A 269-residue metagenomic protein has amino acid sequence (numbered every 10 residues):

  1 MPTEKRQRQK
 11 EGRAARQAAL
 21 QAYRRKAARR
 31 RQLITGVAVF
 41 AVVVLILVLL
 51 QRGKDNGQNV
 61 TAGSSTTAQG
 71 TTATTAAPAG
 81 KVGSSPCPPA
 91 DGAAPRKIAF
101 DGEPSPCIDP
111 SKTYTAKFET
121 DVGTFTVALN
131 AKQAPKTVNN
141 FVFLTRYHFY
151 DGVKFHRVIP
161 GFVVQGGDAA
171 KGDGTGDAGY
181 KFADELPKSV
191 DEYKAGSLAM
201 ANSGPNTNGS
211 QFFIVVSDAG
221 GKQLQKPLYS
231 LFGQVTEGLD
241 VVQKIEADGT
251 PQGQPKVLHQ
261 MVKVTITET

Functional and structural regions predicted by a protein language model:
M1-T269: Cyclophilin-like peptidyl-prolyl cis-trans isomerases
